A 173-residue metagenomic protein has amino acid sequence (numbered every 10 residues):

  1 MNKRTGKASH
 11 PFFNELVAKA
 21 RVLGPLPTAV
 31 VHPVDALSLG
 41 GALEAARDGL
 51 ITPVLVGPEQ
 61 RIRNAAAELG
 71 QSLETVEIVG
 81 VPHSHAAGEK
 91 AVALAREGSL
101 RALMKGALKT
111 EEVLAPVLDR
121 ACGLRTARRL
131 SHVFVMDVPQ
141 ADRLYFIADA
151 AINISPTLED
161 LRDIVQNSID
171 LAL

Functional and structural regions predicted by a protein language model:
M1-V54, P58-L173: Anion-binding alpha/beta catalytic cores of soluble intermediary-metabolism enzymes, centered on
